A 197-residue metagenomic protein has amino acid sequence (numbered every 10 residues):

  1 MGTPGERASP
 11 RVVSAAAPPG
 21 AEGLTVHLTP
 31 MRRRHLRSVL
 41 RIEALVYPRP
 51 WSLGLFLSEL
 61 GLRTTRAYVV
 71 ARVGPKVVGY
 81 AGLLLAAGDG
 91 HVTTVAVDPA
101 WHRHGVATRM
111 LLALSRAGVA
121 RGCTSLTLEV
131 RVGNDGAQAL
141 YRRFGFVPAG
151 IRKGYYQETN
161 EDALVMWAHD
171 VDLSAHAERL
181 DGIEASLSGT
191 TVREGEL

Functional and structural regions predicted by a protein language model:
M1-G23: Short acidic N-proximal helix/loop "leader" segments that mark the beginning of a domain or an inter-domain linker
G2, T127-E129, R142, V147-L164 (+1 more regions): Conserved catalytic-core motifs of GNAT/GCN5-like acyltransferases
R11-V12, A21, H27-H102, L111-R121 (+2 more regions): Acetyl-CoA-dependent GNAT
T94, D98-L112, A120-R121, S125 (+2 more regions): Conserved glycine-rich acetyl-CoA-binding loop
T108, E161-D170: Accessory recognition modules or surfaces
